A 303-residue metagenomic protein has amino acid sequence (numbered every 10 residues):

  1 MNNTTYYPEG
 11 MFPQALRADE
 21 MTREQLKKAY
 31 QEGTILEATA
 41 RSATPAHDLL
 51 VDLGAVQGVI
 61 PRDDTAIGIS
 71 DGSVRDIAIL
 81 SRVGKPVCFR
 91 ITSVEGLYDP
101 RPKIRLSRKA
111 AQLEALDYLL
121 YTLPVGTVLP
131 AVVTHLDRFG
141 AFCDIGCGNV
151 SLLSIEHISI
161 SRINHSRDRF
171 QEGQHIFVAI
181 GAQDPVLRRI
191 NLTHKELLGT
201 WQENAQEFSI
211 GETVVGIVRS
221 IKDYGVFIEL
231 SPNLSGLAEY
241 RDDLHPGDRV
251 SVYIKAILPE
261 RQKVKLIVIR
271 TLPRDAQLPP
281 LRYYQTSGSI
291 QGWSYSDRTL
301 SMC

Functional and structural regions predicted by a protein language model:
M1-L50, V74-I104, P130, T134-F139 (+3 more regions): OB-fold/S1-family RNA-binding modules
R17-D19, S70, A111: Flexible, solvent-exposed coil segments and beta strand-coil junctions, predominantly the extracellular/periplasmic
K28, Q57-S81, E114-V125, V150-E172 (+2 more regions): A cross-kingdom feature marking solvent-exposed beta-strand/loop segments within repeated, beta-rich binding/scaffold
S42-T44, L53-Q57, D64-A66, S93-E95 (+1 more regions): Short glycine-rich, polar/acidic loop-and-turn segments at beta strand-coil junctions
L50-G54, V59-D63, I104-K109, F142-G146 (+5 more regions): Short, acidic/hydrophobic/Gly-rich beta-strand patch recurrent on exposed beta strands that often constitutes part
P61, D99, L116, A141 (+8 more regions): Short acidic, gly/pro-rich beta-turn/loop elements at beta-sheet edges and active-site/ligand-binding grooves
A110-A115, K195-F208, L237, L244-G247 (+1 more regions): Short amphipathic alpha-helical linker/capping segments at the junctions of internal repeats and modular domains
T122-L153, S159-R162, F177, A182-D184 (+2 more regions): Surface-exposed interaction/gating patches
